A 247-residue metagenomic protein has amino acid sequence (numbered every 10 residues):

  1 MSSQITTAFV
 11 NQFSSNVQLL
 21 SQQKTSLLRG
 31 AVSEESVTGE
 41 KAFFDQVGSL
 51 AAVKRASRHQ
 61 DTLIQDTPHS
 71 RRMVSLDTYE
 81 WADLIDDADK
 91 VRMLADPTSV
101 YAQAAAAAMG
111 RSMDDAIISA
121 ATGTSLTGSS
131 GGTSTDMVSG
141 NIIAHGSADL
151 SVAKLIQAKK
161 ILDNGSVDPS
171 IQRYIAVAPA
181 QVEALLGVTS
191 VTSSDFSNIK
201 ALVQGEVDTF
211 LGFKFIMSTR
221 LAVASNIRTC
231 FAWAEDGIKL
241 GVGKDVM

Functional and structural regions predicted by a protein language model:
S2-R29, E35-V53, D66-S75, Y79-A82 (+3 more regions): Sequence/fold signature of self-assembling virion shell proteins
Q12, N16, L20, A108 (+4 more regions): Residues that form generic nucleotide/phosphate-binding pockets
F44, P68-S130, D163-P179, F215 (+1 more regions): Long, contiguous amphipathic alpha-helices that act as assembly "spine/axial" helices in icosahedral shell and virion
R55-A56, A95: A short, polar/proline- and glycine-enriched secondary-structure boundary/capping micro-motif
S57-I64: Short Gly/aromatic-enriched secondary-structure transition segments
G123, A180-A184, L221-V223: Short, catalytically relevant binding-site loops at active-site mouths
S129-V203: Extended, solvent-exposed, turn-rich assembly/linker loops in the middle of proteins
